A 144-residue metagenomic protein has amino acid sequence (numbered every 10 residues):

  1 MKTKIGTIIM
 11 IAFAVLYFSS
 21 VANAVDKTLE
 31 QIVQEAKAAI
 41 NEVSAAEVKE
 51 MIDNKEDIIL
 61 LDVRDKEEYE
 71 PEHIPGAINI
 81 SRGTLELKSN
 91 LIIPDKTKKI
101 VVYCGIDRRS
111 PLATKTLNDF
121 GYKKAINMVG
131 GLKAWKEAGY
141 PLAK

Functional and structural regions predicted by a protein language model:
K2-M10, S20-I58, E67-K99, G105-K144: Rhodanese-like catalytic fold shared by cysteine-dependent sulfurtransferases and DSP/PTP-type phosphatases
L60-D62: Structural scaffold elements adjacent to functional motifs in cytosolic proteins
